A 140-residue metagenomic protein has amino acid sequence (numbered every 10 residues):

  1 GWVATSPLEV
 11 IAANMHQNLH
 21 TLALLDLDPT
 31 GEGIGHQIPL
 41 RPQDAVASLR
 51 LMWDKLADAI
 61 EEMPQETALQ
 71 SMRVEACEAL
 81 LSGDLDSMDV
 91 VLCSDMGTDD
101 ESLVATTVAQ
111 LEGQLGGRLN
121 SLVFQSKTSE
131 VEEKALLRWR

Functional and structural regions predicted by a protein language model:
G1-R140: Beta-strand/loop-alpha-helix module characteristic of Rossmann-like adenine-cofactor folds
